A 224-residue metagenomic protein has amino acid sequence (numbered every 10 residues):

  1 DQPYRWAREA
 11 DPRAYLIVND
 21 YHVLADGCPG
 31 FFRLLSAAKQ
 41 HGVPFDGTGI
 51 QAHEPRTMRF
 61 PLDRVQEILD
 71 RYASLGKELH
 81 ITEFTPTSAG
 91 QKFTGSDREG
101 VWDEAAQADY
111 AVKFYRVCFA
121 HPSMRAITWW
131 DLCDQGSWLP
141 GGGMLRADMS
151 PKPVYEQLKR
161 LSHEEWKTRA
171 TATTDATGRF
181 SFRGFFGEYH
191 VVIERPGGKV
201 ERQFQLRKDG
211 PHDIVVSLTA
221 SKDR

Functional and structural regions predicted by a protein language model:
D1-D97: Noncatalytic carbohydrate-binding groove/subsite architecture in carbohydrate-active enzymes
W6-E9, R64-H80, F84-D223: Aromatic-rich peripheral "rim/lid" segments of glycoside hydrolase catalytic domains that contact and position glycan
